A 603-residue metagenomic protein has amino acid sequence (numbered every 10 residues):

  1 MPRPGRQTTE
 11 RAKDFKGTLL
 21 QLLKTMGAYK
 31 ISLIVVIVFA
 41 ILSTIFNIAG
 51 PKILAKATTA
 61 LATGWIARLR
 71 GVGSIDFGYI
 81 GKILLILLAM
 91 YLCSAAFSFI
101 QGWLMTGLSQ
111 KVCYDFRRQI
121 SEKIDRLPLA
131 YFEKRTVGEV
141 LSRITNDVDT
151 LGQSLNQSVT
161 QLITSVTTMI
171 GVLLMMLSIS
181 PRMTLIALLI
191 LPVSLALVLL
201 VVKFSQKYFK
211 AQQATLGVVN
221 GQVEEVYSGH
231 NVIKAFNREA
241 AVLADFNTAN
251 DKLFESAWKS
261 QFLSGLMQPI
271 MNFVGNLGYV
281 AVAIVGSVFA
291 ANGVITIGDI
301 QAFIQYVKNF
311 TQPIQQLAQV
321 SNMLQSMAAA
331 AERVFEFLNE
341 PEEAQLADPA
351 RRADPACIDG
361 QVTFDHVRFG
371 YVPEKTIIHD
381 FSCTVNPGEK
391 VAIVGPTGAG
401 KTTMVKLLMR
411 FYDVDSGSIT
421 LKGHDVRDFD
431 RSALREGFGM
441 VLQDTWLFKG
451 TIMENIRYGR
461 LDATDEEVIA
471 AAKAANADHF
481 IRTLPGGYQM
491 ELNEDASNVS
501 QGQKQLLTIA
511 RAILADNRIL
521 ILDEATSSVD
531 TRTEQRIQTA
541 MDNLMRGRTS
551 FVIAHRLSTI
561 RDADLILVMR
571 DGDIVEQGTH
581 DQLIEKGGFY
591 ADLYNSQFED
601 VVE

Functional and structural regions predicted by a protein language model:
P2-E10, Q110, R118-S142, N146-V148 (+8 more regions): Short intracellular "coupling" helices and adjacent cytoplasmic loop segments at the cytosolic face of multi-pass
T18, M26, M105, D125-M169 (+1 more regions): Juxtamembrane loop-to-helix connectors within ABC transporter transmembrane domains
A28, L129-A130, V148-L155, V159 (+7 more regions): An intracellular "coupling" helix at the cytosolic face of ABC transporter transmembrane type-1 domains
A28, S32-I45, Q157-A211, V282-I295 (+1 more regions): Transmembrane helices of ABC transporter permease
I31-K56, L87, G102-T106, G152-T167 (+3 more regions): Alpha-helical segments in transporter systems
L33-F97, S178-R182, G293-I297: Transmembrane helix-loop-helix hairpins at lipid-water interfaces of multipass membrane proteins, especially the type-1
G64, M175-L189, K259-E332, F337-L338: Helix-loop-helix
L346, P355-E603: ABC-type nucleotide-binding domain
